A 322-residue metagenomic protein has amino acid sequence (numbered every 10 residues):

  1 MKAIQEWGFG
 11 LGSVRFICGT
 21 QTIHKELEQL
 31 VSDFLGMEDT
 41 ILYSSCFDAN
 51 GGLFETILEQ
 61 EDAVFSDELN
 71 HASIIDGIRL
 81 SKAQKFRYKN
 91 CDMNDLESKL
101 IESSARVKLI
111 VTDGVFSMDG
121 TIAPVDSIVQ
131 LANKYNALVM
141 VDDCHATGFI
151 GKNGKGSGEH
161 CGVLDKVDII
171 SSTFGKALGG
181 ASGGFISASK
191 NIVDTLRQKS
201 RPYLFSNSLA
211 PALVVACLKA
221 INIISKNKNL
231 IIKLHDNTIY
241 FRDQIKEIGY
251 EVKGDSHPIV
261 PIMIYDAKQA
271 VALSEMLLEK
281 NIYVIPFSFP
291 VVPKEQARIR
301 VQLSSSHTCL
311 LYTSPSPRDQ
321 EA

Functional and structural regions predicted by a protein language model:
K2-S45: Conserved N-terminal alpha-helix of the aminotransferase class I/II PLP-enzyme fold
F9-C18, K280-R300: Conserved PLP cofactor-binding pocket of PLP-dependent enzymes
L53-A72: Conserved PLP-anchoring active-site segment centered on the Schiff-base-forming lysine
S81, K134-Y135, K280: Helix C-cap/helix->beta junction micro-motif
F86, N90-V141: Active-site phosphate-binding strand-loop segment of PLP-dependent enzymes
Y135-L138, H145, I150-S256, Q269: Active-site C-terminal subdomain of aminotransferase-like
I232-N281, V291, E295-Q296, L303-S305: Conserved PLP-binding catalytic core of the aspartate aminotransferase-like
Y312-P317: Conserved small/polar residues in nucleotide/adenosyl-binding loops
